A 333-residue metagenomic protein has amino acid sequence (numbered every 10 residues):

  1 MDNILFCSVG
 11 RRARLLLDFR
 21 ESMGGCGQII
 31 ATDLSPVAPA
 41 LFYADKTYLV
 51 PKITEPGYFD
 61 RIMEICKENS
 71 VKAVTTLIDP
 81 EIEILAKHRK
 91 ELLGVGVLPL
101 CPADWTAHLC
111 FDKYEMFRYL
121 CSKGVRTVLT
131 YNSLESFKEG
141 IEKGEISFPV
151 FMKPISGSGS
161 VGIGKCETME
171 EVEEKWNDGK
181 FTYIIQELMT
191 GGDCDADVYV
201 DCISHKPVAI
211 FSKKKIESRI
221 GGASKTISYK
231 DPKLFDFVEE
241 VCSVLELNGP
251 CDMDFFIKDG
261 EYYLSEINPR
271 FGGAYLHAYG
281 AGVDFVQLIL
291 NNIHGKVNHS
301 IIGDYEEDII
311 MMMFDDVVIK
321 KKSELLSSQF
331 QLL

Functional and structural regions predicted by a protein language model:
M1-L100: ATP-binding N-terminal substructure of ATP-dependent carboxylate-amine bond-forming enzymes
D2, V128, V150, V161 (+3 more regions): Change "...and in nucleic-acid phosphodiester-cleaving endonucleases..." to "...and in nucleic-acid processing enzymes
L5-F6, A73-T76, V128-L129, I184-E187 (+1 more regions): Short catalytic-loop micro-motif centered on adjacent basic/acidic residues
P36, S156, T190, I257 (+1 more regions): Short, glycine/acidic-enriched loop or turn micro-motifs at the edges of active sites
A40-F42, Y58-D60, A107-D112, S160-I163 (+1 more regions): Short, charged, surface-exposed secondary-structure boundary motifs
Y48, N69, K230-L333: ATP-dependent carboxylate activation and anion-phosphoryl transfer catalytic cores that bind Mg-ATP to form
A107-T190, C202-S204, P232: Active-site nucleotide/adenylate-binding loops and adjacent lid/helix of ATP-dependent enzymes
C166-E246, F256-I257, E261-Y263: Phosphate-binding site of ATP-dependent enzymes
